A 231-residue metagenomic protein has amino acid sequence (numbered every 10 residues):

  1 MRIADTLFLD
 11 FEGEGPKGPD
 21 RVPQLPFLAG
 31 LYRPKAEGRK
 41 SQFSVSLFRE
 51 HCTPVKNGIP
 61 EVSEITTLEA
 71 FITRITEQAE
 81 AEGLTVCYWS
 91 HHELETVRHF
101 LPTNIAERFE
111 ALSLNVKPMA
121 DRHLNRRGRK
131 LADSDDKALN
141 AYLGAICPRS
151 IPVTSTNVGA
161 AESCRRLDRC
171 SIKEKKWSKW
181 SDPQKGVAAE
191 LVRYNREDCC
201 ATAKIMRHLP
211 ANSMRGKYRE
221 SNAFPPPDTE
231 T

Functional and structural regions predicted by a protein language model:
M1-A79: Conserved RNase H-like, two-metal-ion catalytic cores of nucleic-acid enzymes
D10-E12, E93, N115, D198: Acidic active-site catalytic centers that drive phospho-/nucleotidyl reactions and related ester hydrolyses
K17-P19, R122, I205: Active-site-proximal flexible loops/turns
D20-R21, R98-L101, R207: Short amphipathic alpha-helical segments
S44-C147: Conserved DEDDh/DEDDy metal-dependent 3′-5′ exonuclease domain
C87, G144-P227: Acidic, Mg2+-coordinating catalytic module of metal-dependent nucleases/exonucleases that use a two-metal-ion mechanism
T229-T231: Acidic, Ser/Thr-rich low-complexity intrinsically disordered segments
